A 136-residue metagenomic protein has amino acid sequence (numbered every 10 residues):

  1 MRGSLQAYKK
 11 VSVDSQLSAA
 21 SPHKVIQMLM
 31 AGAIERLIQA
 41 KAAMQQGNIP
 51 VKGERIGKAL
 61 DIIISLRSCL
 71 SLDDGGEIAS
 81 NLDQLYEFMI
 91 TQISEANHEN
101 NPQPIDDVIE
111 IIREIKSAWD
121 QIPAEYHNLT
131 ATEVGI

Functional and structural regions predicted by a protein language model:
M1-I38, M44-Q46, P50-G57, I64-L72 (+2 more regions): N-terminal intrinsically disordered, cationic/polar leader segments that include organellar targeting peptides
